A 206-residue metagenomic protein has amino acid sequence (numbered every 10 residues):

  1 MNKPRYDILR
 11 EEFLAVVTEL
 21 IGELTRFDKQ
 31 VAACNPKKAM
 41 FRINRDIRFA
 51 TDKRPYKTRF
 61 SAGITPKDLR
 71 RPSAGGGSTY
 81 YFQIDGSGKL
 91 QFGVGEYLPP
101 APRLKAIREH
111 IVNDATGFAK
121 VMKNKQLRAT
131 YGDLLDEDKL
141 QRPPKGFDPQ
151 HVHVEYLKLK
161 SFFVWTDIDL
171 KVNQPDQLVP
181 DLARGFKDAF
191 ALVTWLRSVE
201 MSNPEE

Functional and structural regions predicted by a protein language model:
M1, S87-F92, K160-T166: Glycine-rich, often proline-containing surface loops adjacent to acidic residues and nearby aromatics that form
M1-N2, T194: Hydrophobic, proline/glycine-rich low-complexity stretches
K3, D7-K53: Gly/Pro-rich turn-and-neighbor structural signature
R5, G88, L98-R103, I168-Q174 (+1 more regions): A generic structural motif
I8, F13-L24, I111-V112, T116 (+1 more regions): Long, solvent-exposed, polar/charged low-complexity segments
A33-P36, P55-K57, G75, S87 (+2 more regions): A generic structural signal for short, non-catalytic loop/turn and secondary-structure boundary residues
N44-N113: Aromatic- and glycine-enriched beta-alpha-beta binding-site module
G93-P143: A contiguous pocket-lining binding segment that forms or flanks enzyme active sites
